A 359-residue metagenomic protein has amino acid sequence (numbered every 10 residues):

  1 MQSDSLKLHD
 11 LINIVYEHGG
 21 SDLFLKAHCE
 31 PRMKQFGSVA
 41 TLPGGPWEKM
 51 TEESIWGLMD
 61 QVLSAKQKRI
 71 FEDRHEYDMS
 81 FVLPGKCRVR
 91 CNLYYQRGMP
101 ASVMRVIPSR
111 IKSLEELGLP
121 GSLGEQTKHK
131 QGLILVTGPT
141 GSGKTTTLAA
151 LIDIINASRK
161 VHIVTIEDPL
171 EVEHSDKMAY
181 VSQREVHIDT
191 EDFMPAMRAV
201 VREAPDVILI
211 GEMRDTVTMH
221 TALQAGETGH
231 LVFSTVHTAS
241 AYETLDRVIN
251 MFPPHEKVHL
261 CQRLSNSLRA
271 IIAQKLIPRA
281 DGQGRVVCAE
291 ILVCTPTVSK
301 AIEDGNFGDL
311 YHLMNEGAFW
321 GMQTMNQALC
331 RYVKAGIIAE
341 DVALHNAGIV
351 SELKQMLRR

Functional and structural regions predicted by a protein language model:
M1-R359: Short, flexible helix-loop junctions that flank or precede catalytic/ligand sites
